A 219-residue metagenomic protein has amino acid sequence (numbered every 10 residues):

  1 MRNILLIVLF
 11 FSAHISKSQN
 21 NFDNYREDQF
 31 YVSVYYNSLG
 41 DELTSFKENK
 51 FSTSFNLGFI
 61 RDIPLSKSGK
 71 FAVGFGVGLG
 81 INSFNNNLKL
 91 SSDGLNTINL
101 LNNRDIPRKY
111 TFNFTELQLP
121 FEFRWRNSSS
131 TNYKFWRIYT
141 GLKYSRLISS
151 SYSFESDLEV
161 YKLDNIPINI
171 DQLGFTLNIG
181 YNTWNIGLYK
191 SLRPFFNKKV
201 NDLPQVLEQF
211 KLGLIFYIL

Functional and structural regions predicted by a protein language model:
M1-N24, F216-I218: Bacterial Sec-dependent N-terminal signal peptides
S18-D62, L219: Short glycine/proline- and aromatic-enriched beta-strand/turn motifs that initiate or cap beta-hairpins
Q19-E27, P64-F71, S128-W136: Short loop/turn motifs that connect adjacent beta-strands in outer-membrane beta-barrel proteins
N21, Y25, L39, D164-L219: Predominantly the C-terminal beta-signal and adjacent terminal strand-loop region of outer-membrane beta-barrel
R26-D28, N49-F55, F71, N113-L119 (+4 more regions): Residues that define the transmembrane beta-barrel architecture of outer-membrane proteins
V34-G40, V77-N85, W125-N127, L142-I148 (+2 more regions): Transmembrane beta-strands of outer-membrane beta-barrel pores
S38, K47-N103: Glycine- and aromatic-enriched membrane insertion/assembly motifs of diderm outer-membrane and organelle channel
L43-K50, F84-F114, L147-D157, Y161-T176: Extracellular/periplasm-exposed beta-strand and loop segments of Gram-negative cell-envelope proteins, dominated by
